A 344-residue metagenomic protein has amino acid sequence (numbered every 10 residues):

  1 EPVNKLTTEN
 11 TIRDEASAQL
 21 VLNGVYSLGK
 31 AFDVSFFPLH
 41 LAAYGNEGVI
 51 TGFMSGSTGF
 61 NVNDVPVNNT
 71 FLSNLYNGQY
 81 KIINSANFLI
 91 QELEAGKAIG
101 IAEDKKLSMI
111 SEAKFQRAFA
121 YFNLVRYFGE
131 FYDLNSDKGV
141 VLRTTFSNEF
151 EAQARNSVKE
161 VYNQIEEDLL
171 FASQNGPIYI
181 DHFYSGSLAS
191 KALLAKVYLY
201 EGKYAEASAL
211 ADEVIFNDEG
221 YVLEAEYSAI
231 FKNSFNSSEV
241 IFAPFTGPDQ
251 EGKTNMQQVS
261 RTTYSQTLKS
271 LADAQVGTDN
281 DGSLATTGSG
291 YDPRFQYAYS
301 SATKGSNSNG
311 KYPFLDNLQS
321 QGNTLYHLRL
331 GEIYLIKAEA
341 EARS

Functional and structural regions predicted by a protein language model:
E1-H40, A211, Y297: Membrane-proximal, proline-rich intrinsically disordered regions
L20, I50-T51, E206-G331: Hydrophobic-face positions in mid-chain alpha helices that act as interaction patches
S57-F128, N156, Q174-P177, S320-L325 (+2 more regions): Conserved, well-structured interaction surfaces
V125-Y132, I180, Y200-G202: Short coil/turn linking the two alpha-helices of tandem helical-hairpin repeats
